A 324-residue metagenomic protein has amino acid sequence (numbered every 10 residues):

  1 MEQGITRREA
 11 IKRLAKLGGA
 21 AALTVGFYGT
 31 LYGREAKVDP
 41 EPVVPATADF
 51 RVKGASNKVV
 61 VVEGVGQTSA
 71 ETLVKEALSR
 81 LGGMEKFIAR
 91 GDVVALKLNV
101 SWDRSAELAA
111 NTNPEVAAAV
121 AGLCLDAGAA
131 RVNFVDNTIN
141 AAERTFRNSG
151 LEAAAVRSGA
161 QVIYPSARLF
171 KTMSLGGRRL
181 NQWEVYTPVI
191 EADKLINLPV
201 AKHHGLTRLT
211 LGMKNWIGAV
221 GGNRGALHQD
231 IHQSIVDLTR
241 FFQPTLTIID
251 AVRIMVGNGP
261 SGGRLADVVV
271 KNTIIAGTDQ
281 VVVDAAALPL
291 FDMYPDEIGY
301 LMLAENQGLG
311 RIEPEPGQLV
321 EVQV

Functional and structural regions predicted by a protein language model:
E2-V324: N-terminal and secondary-structure boundary signal
